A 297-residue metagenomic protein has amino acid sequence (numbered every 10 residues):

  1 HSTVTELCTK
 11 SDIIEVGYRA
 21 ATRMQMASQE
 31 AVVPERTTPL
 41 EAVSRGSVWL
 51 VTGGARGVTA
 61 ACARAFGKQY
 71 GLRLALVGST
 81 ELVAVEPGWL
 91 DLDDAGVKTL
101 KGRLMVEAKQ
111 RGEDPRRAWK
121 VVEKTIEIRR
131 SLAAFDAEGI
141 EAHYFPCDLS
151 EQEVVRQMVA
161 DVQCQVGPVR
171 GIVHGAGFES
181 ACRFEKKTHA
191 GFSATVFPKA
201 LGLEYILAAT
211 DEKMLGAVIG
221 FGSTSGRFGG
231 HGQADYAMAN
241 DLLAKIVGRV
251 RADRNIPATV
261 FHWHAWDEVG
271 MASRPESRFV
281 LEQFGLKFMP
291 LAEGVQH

Functional and structural regions predicted by a protein language model:
H1-I13, R19-R23, V43-H297: 4′-phosphopantetheine-dependent carrier domains
M26-G46: A short, basic/flexible loop-to-alpha-helix module at the beginning of a structural domain
